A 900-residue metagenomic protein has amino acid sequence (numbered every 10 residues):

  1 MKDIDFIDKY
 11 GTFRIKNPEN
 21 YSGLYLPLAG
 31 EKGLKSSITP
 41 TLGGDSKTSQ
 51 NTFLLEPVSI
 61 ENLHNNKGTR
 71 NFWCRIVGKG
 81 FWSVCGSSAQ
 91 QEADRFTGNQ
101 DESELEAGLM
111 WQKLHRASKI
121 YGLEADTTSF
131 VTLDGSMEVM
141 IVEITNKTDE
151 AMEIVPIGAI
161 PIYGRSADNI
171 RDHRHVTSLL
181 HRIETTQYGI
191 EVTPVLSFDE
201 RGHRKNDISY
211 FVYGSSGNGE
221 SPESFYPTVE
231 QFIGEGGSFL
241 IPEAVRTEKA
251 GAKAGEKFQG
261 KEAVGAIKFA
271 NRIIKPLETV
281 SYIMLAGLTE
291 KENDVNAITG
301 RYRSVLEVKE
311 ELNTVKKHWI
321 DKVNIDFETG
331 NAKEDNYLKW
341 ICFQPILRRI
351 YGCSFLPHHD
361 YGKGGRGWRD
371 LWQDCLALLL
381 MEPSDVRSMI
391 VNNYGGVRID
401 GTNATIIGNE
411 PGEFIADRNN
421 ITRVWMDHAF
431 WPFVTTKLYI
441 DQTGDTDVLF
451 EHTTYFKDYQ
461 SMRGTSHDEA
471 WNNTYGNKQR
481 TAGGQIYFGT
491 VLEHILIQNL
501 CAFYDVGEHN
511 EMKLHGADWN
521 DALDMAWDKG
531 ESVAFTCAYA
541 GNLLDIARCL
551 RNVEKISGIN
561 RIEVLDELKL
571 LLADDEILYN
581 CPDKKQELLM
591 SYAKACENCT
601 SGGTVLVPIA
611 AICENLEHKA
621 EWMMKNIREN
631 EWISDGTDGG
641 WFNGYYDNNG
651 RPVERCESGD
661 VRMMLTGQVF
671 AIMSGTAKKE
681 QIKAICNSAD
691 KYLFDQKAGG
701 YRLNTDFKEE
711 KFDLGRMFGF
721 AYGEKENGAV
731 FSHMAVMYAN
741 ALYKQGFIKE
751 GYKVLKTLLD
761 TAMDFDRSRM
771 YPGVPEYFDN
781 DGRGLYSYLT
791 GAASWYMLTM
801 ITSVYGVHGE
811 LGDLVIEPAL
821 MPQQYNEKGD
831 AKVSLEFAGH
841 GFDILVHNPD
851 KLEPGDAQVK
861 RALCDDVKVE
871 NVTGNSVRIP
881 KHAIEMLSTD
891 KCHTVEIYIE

Functional and structural regions predicted by a protein language model:
M1-W372, P383-G396, N409, R423-W431 (+14 more regions): Anionic coordination/interaction segments
W73-I76, L277, L378-E382, V386 (+7 more regions): Aromatic-rich carbohydrate-recognition surfaces in CAZymes
T97, E328-W340, S388, N393-T402 (+5 more regions): Active-site acid/base region of carbohydrate-active enzymes
A254-G255, Q259-A270, N630-D660, G719 (+2 more regions): Flexible, glycine/threonine-enriched loop-and-boundary segments that flank and lead into catalytic domains of large
H358-D370, A416-M426, A522-T536, R651-G675 (+4 more regions): Solvent-exposed loop and edge beta-strand segments that line ligand/cofactor-binding and catalytic clefts
V815-P854: Beta-strand-rich recognition domains
L863-E870: Short strand-turn-strand beta-turns centered on an Asx-Gly dipeptide
N875-E900: C-terminal beta-strand-rich structural cap/linker in extracellular carbohydrate-active enzymes
